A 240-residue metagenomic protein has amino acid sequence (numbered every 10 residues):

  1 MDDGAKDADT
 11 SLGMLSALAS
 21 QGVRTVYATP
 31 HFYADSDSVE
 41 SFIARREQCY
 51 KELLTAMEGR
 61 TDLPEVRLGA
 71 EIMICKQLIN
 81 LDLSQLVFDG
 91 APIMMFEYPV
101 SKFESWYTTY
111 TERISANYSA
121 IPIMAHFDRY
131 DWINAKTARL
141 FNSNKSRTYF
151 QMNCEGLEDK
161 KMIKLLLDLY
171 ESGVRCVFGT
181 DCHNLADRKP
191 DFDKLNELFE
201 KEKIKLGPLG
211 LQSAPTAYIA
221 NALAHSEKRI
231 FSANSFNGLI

Functional and structural regions predicted by a protein language model:
M1-D62: An N-terminally biased module of ancient metal coordination in phosphate/nucleic-acid-related enzymes
A19, S115, Y170-E171: Non-catalytic positions within long, well-ordered alpha-helices that form the structural scaffold/packing of enzyme
R24-T25, A120, C176: Short acidic/polar active-site loop segments enriched in Thr and Asp
H31-F32, E71-I72, F127, C154-G156 (+1 more regions): Active-site metal-binding loops of divalent metal-dependent hydrolases
D37-Q151: Extended substrate/RNA-proximal surfaces in nucleic-acid metabolism proteins
E158-M162, L167, L185-P190: Short active-site-adjacent structural elements
V174-P190: Short acidic/histidine-rich active-site segments
F192-I240: Mid-to-C-terminal alpha-helical segments outside catalytic/metal-binding sites
